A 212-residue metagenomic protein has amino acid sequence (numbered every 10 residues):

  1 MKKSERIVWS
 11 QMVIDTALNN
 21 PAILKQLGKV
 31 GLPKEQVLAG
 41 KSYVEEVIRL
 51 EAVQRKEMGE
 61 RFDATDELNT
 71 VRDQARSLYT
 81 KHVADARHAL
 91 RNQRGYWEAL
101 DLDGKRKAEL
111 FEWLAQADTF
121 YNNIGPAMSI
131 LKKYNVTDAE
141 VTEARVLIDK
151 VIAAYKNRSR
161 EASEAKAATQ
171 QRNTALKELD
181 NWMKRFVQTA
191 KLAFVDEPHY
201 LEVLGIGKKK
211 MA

Functional and structural regions predicted by a protein language model:
M1-A212: Basic/polar low-complexity intrinsically disordered segments
